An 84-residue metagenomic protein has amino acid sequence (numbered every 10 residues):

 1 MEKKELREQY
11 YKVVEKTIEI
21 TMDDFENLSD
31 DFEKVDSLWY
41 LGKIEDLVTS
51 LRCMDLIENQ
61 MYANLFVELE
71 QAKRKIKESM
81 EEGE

Functional and structural regions predicted by a protein language model:
E2-L38, A63: N-terminal acidic leader/helix
K3, R7, V48, C53-I57 (+2 more regions): Intrinsic-disorder/low-complexity detector
S29-V67: Acidic, low-complexity, intrinsically disordered interaction modules
L56-E84: Charged low-complexity stretches with an acidic bias
